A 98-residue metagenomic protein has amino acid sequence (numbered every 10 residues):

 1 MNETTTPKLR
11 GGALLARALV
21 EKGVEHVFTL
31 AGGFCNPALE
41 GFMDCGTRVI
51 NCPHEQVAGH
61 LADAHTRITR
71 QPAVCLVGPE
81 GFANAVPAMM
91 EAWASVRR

Functional and structural regions predicted by a protein language model:
M1-R98: N-terminal alpha/beta PP-like core and its mobile active-site loop of ThDP/TPP-dependent enzymes
